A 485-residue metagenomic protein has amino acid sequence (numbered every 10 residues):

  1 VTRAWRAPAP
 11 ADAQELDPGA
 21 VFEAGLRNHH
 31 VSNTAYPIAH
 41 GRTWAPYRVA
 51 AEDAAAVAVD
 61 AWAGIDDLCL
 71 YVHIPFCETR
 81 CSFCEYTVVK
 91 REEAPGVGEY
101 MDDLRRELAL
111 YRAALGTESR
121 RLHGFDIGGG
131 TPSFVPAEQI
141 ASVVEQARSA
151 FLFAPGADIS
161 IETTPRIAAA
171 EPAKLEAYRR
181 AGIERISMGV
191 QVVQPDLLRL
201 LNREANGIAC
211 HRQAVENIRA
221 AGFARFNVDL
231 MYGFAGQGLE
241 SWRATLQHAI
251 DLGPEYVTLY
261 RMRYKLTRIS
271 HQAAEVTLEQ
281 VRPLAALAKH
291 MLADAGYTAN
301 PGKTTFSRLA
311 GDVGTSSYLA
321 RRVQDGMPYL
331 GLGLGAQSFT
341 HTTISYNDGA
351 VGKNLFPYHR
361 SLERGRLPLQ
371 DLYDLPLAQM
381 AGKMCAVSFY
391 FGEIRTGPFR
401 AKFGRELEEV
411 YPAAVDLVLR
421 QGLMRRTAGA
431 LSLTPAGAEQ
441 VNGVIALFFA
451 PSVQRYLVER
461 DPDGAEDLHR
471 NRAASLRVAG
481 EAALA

Functional and structural regions predicted by a protein language model:
V1-C69, E118, E459, D467-A485: Flexible, acidic/Gly-rich N-terminal and inter-domain linker regions that tether and position cofactor-handling modules
D60, R91-A113, R121-R405, R460-R470 (+1 more regions): C-terminal scaffold of the Radical SAM
G64-D102, R199: Canonical Radical SAM [4Fe-4S] cluster-binding loop centered on the CxxxCxxC motif and its immediate flanking residues
L70-V72, M188, L433: Short beta-strand motif preference
C77, E255, G429-A430: Beta-strand-connecting loop/turn residues
R405-L417: Short amphipathic alpha-helical interaction segments
L419-G429: A short, conserved structural fragment
A428-I445: Accessory beta->alpha helical hairpin/"wing" motif in late/C-terminal subdomains of nucleic-acid enzymes
